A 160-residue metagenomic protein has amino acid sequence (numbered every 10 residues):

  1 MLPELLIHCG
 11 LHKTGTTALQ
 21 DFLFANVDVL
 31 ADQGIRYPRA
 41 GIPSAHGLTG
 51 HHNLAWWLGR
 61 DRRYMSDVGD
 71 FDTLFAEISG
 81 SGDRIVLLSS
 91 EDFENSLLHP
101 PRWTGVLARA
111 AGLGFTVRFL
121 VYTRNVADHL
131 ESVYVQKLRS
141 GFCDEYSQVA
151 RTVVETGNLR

Functional and structural regions predicted by a protein language model:
M1-V86, S90-D92, S140-C143: PAPS-dependent sulfotransferase catalytic core
K13-G15, W103, L113: Hydrophobic/basic alpha-helical segments enriched in Actinobacteria
L23-F24, I42, L97-H99, V133: Short, function-defining helix-loop hinge/capping sites that tune catalysis or transport
V29, F93, L98, L107-R160: PAPS-dependent sulfotransferase catalytic domain
Y64-F71, H99-W103, E155-L159: A conditional alpha-helix N-cap/helix-loop micro-motif detector
L74, R102-R109: A general structural detector for well-ordered alpha-helical segments in enzyme core domains, enriched
